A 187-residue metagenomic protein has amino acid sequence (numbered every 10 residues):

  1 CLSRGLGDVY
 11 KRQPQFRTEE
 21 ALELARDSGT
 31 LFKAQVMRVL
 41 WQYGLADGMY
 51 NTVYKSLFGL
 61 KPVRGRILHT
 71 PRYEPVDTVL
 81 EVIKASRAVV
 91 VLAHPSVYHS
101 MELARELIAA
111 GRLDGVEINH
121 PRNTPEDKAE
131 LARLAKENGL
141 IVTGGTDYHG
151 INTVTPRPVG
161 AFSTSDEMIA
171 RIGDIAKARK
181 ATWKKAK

Functional and structural regions predicted by a protein language model:
C1-Y10: Single conserved hydrophobic/aromatic residue that forms the stacking wall/gate of nucleotide- or nucleobase-binding
D8, V39, Y43, R171 (+1 more regions): Residues that form generic nucleotide/phosphate-binding pockets
R12-E19: Rossmann-like flavin
Q13, D77-V89, S96-K187: Charged catalytic cores and adjacent phosphate/nucleic-acid-binding surfaces used for phosphate/nucleic-acid chemistry
E19-A21, Y50, A93, I118 (+1 more regions): Residue-level detector of family-conserved "landmark" positions at structurally sensitive sites
L22, R26-V91: Conserved acidic, metal-coordinating active-site core of Asp-based, Mg2+-dependent phosphoryl-transfer enzymes
